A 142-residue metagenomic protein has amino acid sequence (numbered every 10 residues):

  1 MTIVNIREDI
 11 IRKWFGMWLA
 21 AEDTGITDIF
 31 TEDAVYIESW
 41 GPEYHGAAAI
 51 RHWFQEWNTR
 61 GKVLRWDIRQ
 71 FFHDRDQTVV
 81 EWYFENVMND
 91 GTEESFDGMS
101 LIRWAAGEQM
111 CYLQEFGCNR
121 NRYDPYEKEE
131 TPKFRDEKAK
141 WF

Functional and structural regions predicted by a protein language model:
M1-E32, K133-F142: Short, low-complexity N-terminal intrinsically disordered segments enriched in polar/charged residues
T2-I3, R51-F142: A beta-strand edge to alpha-helix "cap/lid" segment located at domain peripheries
W14, I26-T27, A34, G46 (+4 more regions): Hydrophobic pocket/interface hotspot
W14-M17, I37, N86: Alpha-helix C-capping/helix-to-loop hinge sites
E22, A34, K62-R65: Secondary-structure boundary/capping signal
V35-Y44, E56-R60: A short gly/proline-enriched turn/hairpin at secondary-structure junctions
E43-A47, G91: Alpha-helix N-cap/helix-start motif
